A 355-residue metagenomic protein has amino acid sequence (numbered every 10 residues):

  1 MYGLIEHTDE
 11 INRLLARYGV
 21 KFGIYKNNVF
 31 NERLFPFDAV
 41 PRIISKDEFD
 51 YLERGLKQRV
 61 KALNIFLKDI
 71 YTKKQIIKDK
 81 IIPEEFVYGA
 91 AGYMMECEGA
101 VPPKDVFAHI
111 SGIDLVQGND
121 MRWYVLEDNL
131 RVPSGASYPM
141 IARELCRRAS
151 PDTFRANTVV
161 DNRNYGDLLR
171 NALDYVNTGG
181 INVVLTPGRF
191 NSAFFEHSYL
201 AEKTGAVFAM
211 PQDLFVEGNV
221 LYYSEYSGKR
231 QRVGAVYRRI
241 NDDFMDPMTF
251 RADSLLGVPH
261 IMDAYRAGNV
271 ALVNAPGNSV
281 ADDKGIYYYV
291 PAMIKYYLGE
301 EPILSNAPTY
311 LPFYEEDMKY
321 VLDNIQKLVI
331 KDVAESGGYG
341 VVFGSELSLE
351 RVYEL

Functional and structural regions predicted by a protein language model:
M1-L355: Preference for protein termini
